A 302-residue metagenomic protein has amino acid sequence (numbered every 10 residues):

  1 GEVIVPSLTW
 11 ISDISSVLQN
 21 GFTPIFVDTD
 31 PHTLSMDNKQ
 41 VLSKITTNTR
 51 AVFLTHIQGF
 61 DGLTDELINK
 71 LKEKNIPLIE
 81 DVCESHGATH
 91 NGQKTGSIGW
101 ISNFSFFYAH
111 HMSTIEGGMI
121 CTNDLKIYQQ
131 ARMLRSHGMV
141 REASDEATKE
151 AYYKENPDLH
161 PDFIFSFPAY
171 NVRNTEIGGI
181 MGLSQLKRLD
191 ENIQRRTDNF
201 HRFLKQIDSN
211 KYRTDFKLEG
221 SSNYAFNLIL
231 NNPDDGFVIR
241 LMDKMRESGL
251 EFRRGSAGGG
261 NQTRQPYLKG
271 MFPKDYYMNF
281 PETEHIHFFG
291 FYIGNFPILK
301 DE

Functional and structural regions predicted by a protein language model:
G1-I45, A51, M245: Conserved PLP-anchoring active-site segment centered on the Schiff-base-forming lysine
N20, E73-K74, S248: Helix C-cap/helix->beta junction micro-motif
H32-T114, M119-Q129: Active-site phosphate-binding strand-loop segment of PLP-dependent enzymes
S85-N91, I98-A225, G260: Active-site region of PLP-dependent enzymes
S105, N223-D234, T263-K274, F288-K300: Conserved PLP-binding active-site segment of the aspartate aminotransferase-like
M139-Y152, R202, M242-F291: Conserved PLP cofactor-binding pocket of PLP-dependent enzymes
